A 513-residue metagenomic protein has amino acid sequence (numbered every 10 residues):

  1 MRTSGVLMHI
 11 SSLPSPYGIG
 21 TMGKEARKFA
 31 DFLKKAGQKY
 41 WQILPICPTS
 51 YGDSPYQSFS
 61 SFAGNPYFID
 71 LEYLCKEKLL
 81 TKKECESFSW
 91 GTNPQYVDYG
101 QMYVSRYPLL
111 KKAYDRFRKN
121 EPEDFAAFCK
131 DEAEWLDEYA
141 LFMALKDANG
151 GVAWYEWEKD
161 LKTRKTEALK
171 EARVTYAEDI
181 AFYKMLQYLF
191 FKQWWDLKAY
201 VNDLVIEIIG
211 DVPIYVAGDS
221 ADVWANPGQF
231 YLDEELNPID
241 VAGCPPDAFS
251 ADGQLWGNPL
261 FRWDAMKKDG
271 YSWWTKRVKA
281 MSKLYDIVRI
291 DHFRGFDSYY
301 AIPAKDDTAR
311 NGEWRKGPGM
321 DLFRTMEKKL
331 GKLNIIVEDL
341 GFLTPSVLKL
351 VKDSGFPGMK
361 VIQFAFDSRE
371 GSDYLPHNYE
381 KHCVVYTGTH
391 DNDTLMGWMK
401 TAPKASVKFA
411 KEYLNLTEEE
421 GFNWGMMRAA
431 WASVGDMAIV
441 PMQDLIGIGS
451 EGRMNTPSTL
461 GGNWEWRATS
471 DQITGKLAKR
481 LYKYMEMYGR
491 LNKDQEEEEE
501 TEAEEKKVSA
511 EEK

Functional and structural regions predicted by a protein language model:
M1-S11, R27: N-terminal regions that are enriched for targeting/export leaders and immediately downstream pro/stem segments
H9, S15, D53-F191, V216-I439 (+3 more regions): Alpha-amylase-like alpha-glycosidases and glucanotransferases acting on alpha-linked glucans and related
K24-D31, K192-Y200, W274-K276, F422-M426: Short alpha-helical segments and helix-capping/turn motifs at coil-helix boundaries
K24-T49, L284-Y285: Catalytic domains of carbohydrate-active enzymes, especially glycoside hydrolases
K34, W194-N202, E327, V351-K352: Surface-exposed amphipathic alpha-helices with a cationic face
L44, E207-I209, P213, I287 (+1 more regions): Outer-envelope exported proteins of Gram-negative bacteria
Y183-V216: Conserved, well-ordered alpha-helix/loop/beta-strand core segments that scaffold catalytic motifs
G447-E497, E502-K513: Structured C-terminal cap/extension of enzyme domains
